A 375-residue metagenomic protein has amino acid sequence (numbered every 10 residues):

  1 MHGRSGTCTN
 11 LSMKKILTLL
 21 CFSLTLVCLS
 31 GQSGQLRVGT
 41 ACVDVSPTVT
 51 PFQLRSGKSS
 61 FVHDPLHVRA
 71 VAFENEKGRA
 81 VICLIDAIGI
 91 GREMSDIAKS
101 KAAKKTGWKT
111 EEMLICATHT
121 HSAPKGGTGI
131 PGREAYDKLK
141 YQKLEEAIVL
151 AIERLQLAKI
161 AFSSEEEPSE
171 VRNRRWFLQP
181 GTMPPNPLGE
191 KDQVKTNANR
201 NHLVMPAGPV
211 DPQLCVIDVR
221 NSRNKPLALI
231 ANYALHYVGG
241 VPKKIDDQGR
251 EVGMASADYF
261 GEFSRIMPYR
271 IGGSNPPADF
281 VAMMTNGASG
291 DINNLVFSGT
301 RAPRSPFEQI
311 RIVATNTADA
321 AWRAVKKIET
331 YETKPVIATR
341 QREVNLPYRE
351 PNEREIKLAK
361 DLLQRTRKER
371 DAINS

Functional and structural regions predicted by a protein language model:
C8-L20: Bacterial N-terminal signal peptides that target proteins for export
T18-C28: Bacterial N-terminal signal peptides
Q32-V281, T285-A288, I292-I312, V325 (+1 more regions): Conserved beta-alpha junction segments in alpha/beta enzyme cores
